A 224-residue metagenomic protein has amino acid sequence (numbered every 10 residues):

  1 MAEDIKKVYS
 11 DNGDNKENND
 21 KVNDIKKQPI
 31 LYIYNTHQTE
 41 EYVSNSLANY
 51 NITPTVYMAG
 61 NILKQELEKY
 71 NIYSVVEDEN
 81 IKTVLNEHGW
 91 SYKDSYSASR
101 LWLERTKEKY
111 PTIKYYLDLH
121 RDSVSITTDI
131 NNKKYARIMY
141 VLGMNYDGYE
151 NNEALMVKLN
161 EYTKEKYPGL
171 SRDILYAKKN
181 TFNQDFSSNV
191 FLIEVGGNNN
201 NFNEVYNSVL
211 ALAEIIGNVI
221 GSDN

Functional and structural regions predicted by a protein language model:
M1-Y34, Y42-V43: Non-catalytic propeptide/linker segments at domain boundaries
I30-N35, Y115-H120, R137-V141, L192-E194: Soluble periplasmic/extracytoplasmic beta-strand elements of cell-envelope proteins
Q38-E41, N80-V84, R121-S125, N145-G148 (+2 more regions): Solvent-exposed loop/turn segments at secondary-structure junctions within structured extracellular/periplasmic domains
V43-P54, L63, L85-D94, V141-E150 (+1 more regions): Second-shell loop/turn segments in exported
Y50-T128: Catalytic-core regions of hydrolytic enzymes
S123-N152, M156: A short, glycine/acidic-enriched catalytic loop
G148-L175: Active-site-adjacent substrate-binding region of metalloamidase/peptidase-like peptide-processing proteins
D173-N224: Active-site-adjacent mobile loop/cap segments within catalytic or ligand-binding domains
